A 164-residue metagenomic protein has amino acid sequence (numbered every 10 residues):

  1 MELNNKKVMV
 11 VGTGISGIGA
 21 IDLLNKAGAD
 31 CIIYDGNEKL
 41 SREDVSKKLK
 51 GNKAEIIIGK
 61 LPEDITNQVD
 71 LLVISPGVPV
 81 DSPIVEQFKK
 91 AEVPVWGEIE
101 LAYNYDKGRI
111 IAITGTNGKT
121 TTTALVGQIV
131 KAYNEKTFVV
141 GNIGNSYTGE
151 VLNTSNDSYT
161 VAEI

Functional and structural regions predicted by a protein language model:
M1-G97, L101: N-terminal leader/targeting and accessory segments in enzymes
K26, E63-V69, P76-I164: Phosphate-binding loop of NTP-binding sites
